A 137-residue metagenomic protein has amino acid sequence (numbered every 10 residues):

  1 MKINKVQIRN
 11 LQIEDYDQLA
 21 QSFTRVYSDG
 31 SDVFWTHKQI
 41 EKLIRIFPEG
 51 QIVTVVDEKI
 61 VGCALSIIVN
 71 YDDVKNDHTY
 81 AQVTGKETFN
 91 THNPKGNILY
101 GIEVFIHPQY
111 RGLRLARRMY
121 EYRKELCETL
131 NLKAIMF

Functional and structural regions predicted by a protein language model:
M1-D77: Short amphipathic alpha-helix that is part of the acyltransferase structural core
L11, V104-I106: Hydrophobic adenine-recognition pocket in adenosine-nucleotide-binding enzymes
I46, T129-L130: Alpha-helix C-cap/termination motif
A64-E103, M136-F137: Conserved acyl-donor/pantetheine-binding loop and adjacent beta-alpha core of acyl/acetyltransferases and related
I106, G112-E128, M136-F137: Conserved acetyl-CoA-binding loop-helix of GNAT-fold acetyltransferases
K133: Short acidic/polar active-site loop segments enriched in Thr and Asp
